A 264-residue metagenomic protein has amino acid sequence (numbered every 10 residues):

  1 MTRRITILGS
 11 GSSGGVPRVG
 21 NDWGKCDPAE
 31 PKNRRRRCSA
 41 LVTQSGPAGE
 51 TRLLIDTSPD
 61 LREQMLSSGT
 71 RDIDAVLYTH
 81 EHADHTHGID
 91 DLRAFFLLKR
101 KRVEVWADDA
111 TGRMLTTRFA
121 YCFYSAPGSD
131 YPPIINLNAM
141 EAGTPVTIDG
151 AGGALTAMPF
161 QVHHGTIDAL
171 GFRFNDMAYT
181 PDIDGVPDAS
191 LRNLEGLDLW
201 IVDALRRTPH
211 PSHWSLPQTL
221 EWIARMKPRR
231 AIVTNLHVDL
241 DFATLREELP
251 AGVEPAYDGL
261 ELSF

Functional and structural regions predicted by a protein language model:
M1-T180, R246-F264: Binuclear metal-dependent hydrolase catalytic cores
N33, S58, I183, P209-L216: A conditional alpha-helix N-cap/helix-loop micro-motif detector
D60, H82, D184, L205 (+1 more regions): Catalytic metal-binding/acid-base residues of hydrolase active sites
G143, P187-F264: Binuclear metal-ion centers of metallo-dependent hydrolases, dominated by the metallo-beta-lactamase
P159-F160, T180-D182, V202-D203, V233-T234: Thr-Gly-centered strand-to-loop micro-motif
T166-L170, F174-W200: Active-site-proximal loop/helix segments of hydrolase catalytic cores
